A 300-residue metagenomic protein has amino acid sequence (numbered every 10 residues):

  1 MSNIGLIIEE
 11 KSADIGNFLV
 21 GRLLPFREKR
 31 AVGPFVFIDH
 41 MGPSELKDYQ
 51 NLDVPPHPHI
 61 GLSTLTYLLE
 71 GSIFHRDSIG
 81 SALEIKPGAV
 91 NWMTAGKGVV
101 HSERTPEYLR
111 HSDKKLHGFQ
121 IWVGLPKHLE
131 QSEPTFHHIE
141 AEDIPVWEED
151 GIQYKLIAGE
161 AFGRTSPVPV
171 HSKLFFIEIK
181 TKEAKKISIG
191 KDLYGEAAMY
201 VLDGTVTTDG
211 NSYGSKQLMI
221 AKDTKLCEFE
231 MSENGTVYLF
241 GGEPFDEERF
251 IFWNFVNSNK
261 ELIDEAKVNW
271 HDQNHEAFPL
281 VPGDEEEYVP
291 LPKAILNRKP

Functional and structural regions predicted by a protein language model:
M1-P300: Jelly-roll (double-stranded beta-helix
